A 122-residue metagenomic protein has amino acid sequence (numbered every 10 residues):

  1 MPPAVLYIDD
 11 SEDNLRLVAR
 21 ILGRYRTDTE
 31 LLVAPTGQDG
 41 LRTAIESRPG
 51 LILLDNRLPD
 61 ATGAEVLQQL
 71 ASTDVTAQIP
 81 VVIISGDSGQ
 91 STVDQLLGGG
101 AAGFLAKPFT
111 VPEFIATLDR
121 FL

Functional and structural regions predicted by a protein language model:
P2-D13, V18-L22, I52: Conserved acidic segment of CheY-like receiver
V33-L51: Acidic, metal-coordinating helix/loop segments flanking the phosphotransfer/catalytic sites of two-component signaling
T36-D39, T62-Q68: Acidic catalytic/metal-coordinating carboxylates
P59, A77, G89: The feature encodes the CheY-like receiver
E65, S88-G103, A116: Alpha4 helix (beta4-alpha4-beta5 surface) of REC/receiver domains from two-component response regulators
V82-I84: Hydrophobic/aromatic residues positioned on beta-strands within the core alpha/beta folds
F109-L118: C-terminal output helix
